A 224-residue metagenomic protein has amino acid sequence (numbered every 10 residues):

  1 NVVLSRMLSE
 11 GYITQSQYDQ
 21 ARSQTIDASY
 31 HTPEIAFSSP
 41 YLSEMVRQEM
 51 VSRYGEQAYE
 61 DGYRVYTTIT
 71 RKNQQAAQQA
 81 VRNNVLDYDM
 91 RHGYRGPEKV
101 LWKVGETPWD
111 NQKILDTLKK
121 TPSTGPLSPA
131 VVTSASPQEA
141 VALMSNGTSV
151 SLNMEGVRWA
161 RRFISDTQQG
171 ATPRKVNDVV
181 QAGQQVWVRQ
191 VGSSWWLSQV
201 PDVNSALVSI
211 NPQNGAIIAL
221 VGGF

Functional and structural regions predicted by a protein language model:
N1-S145: Non-catalytic, structured segments within soluble enzyme domains
N84-G96, L118-S128, T172-V179, Q184-N211: Beta-lactamase-like hydrolase cores
L101, S128-M144, T148-V150, S198-F224: A short, well-structured edge-of-sheet supersecondary motif
N146, Q169-A171: Phosphate-handling architecture centered on phosphoinositide signaling
T148-D166: A short macromolecule-binding patch
